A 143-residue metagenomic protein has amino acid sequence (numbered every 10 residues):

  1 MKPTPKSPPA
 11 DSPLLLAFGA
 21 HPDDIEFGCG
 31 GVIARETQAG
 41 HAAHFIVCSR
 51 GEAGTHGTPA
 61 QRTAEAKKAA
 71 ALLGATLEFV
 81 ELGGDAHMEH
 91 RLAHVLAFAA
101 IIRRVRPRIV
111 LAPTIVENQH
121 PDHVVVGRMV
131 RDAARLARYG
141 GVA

Functional and structural regions predicted by a protein language model:
M1-V105: Active-site rim/loop-helix segments in enzyme catalytic domains that contact anionic ligands
D24, E117-N118: Glycine-rich nucleotide phosphate-binding loop and flanking beta-alpha elements of Rossmann-like dinucleotide-binding
C29-G30, D122-V124: Short amphipathic alpha-helical segments
F98-E117, H123-G127: Proline-aspartate-enriched helix->loop->beta-strand connector
R128-R135: Basic phosphate/pyrophosphate-binding loop/patch that engages nucleotide-derived ligands
L136-A143: Short mixed-charge
